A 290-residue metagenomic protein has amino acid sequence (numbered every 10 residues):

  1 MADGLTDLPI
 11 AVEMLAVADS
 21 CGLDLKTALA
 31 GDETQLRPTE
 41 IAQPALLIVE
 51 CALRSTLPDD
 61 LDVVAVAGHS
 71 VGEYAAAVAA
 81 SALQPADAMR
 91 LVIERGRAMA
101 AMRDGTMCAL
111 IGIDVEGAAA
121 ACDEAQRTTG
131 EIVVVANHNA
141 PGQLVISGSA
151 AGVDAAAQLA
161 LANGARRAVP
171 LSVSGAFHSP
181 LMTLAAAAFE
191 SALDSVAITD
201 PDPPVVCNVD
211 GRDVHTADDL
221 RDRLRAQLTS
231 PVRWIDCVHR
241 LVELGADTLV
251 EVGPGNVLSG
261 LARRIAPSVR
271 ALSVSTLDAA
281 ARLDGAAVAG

Functional and structural regions predicted by a protein language model:
M1-A119, T248-A281: FabD-like malonyl-/acyl-CoA
V12, D19-K26, D32-E33, A80-T229: Alpha/beta catalytic cores of group-transfer enzymes, especially the acyltransferase/condensing modules of polyketide
S70, A197, G245: Conserved functional loop/turn residues at catalytic and ligand-binding sites
L161, V242-G245: Non-catalytic positions within long, well-ordered alpha-helices that form the structural scaffold/packing of enzyme
L171-V173, V242, S275: Short glycine-rich catalytic loops that host catalytic nucleophiles or stabilize transition states across multiple
R233-W234: Amphipathic coiled-coil/heptad-repeat helices and related helical stalk/stem segments that mediate oligomerization
A280-A289: Cysteine-dependent PTP/DSP-like catalytic domain, specifically the C-terminal lobe
